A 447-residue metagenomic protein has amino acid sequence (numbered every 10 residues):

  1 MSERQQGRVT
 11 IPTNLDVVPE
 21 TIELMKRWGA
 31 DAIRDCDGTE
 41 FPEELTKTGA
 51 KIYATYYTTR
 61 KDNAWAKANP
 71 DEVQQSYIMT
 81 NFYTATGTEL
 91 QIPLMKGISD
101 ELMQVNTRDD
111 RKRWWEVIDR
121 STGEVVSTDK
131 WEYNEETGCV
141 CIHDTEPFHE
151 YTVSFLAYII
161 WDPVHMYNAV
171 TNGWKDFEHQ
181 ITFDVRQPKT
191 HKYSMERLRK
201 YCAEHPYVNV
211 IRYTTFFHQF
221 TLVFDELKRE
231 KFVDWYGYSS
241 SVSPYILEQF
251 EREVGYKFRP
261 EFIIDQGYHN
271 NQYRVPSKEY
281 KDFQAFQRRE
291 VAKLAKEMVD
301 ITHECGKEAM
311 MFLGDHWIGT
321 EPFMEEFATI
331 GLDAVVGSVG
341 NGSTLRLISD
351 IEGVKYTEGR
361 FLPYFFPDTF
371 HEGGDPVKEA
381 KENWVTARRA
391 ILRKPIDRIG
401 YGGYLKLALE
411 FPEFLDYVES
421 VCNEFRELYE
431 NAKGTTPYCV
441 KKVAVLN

Functional and structural regions predicted by a protein language model:
S2-D35, T39-Y57, K67-S99: Noncatalytic N-terminal accessory/assembly modules of large enzymes
G7-L15, W28-C36, Y83-T86, E101 (+7 more regions): The substrate-binding groove and active-site-proximal loops of carbohydrate-active enzymes, especially glycoside
W28, L45, N63-A66, L198-R199 (+5 more regions): Hydrophobic targeting/anchoring helices
G38, Y57-R60, V339-G342: Short, acidic/turn-prone active-site loops that include or flank metal/cofactor- and phosphate-binding residues
K61-D62, K228: Acidic helix-start/capping segments at beta-turn-to-alpha-helix junctions
D71-T329, L347: Polysaccharide-binding and catalytic clefts of secreted carbohydrate-active enzymes
